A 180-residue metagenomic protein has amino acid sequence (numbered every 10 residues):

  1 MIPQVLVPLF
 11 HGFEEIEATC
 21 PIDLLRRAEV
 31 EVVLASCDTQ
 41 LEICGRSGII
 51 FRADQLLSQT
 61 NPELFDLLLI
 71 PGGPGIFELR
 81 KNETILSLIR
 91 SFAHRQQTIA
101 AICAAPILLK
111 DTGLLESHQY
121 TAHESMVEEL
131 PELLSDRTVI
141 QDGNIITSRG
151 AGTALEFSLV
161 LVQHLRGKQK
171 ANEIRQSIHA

Functional and structural regions predicted by a protein language model:
I2-V7, F13, L24-S36, D54-Q55 (+1 more regions): Active-site-adjacent pocket-lining segments in enzyme domains
F13-E17, E42: Short N-terminal binding/cap micro-motifs at the start of the first secondary-structure element
A35-D54: N-terminal beta-loop-helix "entrance" segment that forms/cooperates in small-molecule cofactor or anionic ligand
